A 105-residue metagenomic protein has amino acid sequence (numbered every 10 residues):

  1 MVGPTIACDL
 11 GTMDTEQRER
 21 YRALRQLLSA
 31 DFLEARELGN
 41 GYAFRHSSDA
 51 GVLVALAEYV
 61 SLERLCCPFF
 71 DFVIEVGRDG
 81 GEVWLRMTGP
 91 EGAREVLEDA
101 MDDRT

Functional and structural regions predicted by a protein language model:
M1-V54, V73-T105: Secretory/periplasmic and organellar redox-cofactor proteins
L53-A57, S61: Amphipathic, interaction-prone secondary-structure segments
S61-F70, M101-T105: A common structural junction motif
